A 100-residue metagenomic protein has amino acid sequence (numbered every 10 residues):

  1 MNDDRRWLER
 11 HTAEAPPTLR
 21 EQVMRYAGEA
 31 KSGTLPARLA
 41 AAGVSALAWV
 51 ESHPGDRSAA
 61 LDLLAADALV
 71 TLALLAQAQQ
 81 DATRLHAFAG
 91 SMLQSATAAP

Functional and structural regions predicted by a protein language model:
M1-N2, A66, A98-A99: Generic structural signal for short, solvent-exposed loop/turn connectors between secondary structure elements
M1-T34: Short terminal alpha-helical segments
D4, L85-H86: Short amphipathic alpha-helical segments that mediate assembly, nucleic-acid/protein binding, or membrane association
E14-L19, A30, V50-H53, A76 (+1 more regions): Short secondary-structure junctions and interdomain/linker hinges
R38-R84, S91-M92: Amphipathic protein-protein interaction modules
A87-P100: Short, mixed-charge aromatic SLiMs
